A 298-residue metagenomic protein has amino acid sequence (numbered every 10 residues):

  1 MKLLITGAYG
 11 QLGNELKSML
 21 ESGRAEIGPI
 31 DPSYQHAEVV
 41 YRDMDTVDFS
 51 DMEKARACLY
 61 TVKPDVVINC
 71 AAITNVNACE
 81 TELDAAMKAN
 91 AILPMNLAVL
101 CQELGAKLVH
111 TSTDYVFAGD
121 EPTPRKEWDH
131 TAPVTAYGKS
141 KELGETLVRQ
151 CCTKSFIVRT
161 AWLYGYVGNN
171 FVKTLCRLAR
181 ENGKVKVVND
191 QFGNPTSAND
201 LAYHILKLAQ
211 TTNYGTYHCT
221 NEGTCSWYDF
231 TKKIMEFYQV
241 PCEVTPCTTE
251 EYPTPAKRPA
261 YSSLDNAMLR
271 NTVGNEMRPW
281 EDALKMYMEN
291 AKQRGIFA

Functional and structural regions predicted by a protein language model:
M1-E26: N-terminal Rossmann NAD(P)H-binding glycine-rich loop of SDR-like oxidoreductase domains
E15, H204, T211-P255, A260 (+2 more regions): Mid/C-terminal beta-alpha module of Rossmann-like enzyme folds, strongest in SDR-family dehydrogenases/epimerases
F49-A89: NAD(P)H-binding glycine-rich loop region in Rossmannoid oxidoreductase-like domains and their noncatalytic homologs
R56, T81-V109: NAD(P)-cofactor binding segment of oxidoreductase domains
K88, I92-N96, V116-V158, L163: Catalytic helix-loop patch of NAD(P)-dependent Rossmann-fold dehydrogenases
T146-G193, N199-D200, L206: NAD(P)-dependent short-chain dehydrogenase/reductase
V187-F192, Y217-C225, T272: Glycine-rich Rossmann NAD(P)(H)-binding loop
W280-A298: Amphipathic terminal alpha-helices
